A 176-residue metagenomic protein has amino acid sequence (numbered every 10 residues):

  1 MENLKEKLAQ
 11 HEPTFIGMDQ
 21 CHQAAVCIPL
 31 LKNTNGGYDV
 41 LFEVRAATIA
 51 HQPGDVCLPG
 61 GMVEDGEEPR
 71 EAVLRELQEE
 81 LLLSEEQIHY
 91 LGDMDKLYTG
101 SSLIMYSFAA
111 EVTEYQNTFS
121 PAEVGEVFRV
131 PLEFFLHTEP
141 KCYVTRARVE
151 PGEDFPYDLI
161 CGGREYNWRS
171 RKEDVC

Functional and structural regions predicted by a protein language model:
M1-C57, G61-Q116, V124, E133 (+2 more regions): N-terminal leader/linker segments that precede catalytic domains of diphosphate-processing enzymes
V127: Amphipathic alpha-helical interface segments
V130: A conserved hydrophobic position in a structured secondary element of the catalytic/binding core that shapes
K141: Anionic-ligand binding region
